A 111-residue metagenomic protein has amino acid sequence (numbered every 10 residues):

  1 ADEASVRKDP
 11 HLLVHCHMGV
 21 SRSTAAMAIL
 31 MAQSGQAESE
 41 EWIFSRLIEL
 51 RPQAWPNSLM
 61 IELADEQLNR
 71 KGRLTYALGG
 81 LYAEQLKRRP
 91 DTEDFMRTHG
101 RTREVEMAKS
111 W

Functional and structural regions predicted by a protein language model:
A1-D2: A broadly used, surface-exposed interaction patch
S5-H11, A32-W111: PTP/DSP superfamily signal
H11-I29: A phosphate-binding catalytic loop at a beta-strand-loop-alpha-helix junction that coordinates phosphoryl groups
